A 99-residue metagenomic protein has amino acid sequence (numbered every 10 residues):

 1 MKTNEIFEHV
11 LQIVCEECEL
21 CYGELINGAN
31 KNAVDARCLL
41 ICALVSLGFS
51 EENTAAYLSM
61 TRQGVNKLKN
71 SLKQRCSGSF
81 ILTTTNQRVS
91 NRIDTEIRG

Functional and structural regions predicted by a protein language model:
Q12, E52: Residues within the helices of the helix-turn-helix
I13-R37: Short, Lys/Arg-enriched anionic-surface-contact patches
A33-F49: Short, amphipathic alpha-helical "recognition" segments used to contact nucleic acids or chromatin
V45, K69, C76: DNA major-groove recognition helix of helix-turn-helix
N53-L58: Short alpha-helical "recognition helix" segments of helix-turn-helix
Q63: Key DNA-contact positions within bacterial/archaeal DNA-binding proteins
S77-G99: Intrinsically disordered, low-complexity basic tails/linkers immediately adjacent to helix-turn-helix/homeobox/MYB/SANT
